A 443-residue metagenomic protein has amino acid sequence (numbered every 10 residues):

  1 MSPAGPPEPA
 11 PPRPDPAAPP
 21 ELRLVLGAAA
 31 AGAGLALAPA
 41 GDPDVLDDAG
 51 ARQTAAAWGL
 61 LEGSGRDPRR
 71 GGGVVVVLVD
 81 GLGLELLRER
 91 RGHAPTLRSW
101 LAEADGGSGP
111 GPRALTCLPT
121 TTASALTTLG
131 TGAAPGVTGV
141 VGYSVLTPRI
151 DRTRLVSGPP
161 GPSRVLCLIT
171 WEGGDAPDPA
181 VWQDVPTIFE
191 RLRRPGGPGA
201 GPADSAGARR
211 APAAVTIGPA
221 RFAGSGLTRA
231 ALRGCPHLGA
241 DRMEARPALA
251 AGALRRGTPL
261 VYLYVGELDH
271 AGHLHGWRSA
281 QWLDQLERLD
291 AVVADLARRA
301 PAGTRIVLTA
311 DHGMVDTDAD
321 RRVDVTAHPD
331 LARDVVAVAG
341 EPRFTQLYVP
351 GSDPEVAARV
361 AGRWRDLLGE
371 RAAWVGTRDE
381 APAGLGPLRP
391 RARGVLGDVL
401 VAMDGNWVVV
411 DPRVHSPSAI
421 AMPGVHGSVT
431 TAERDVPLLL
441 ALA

Functional and structural regions predicted by a protein language model:
M1-A443: Feature captures the catalytic ectodomains and active-site-proximal regions of enzymes that hydrolyze or transfer
